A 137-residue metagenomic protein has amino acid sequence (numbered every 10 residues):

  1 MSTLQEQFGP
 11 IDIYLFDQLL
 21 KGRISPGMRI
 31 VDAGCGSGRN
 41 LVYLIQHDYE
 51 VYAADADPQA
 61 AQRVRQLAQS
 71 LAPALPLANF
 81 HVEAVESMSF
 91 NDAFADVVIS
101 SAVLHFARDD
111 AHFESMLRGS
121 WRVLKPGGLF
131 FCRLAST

Functional and structural regions predicted by a protein language model:
M1-P26, Y43: Conserved class I S-adenosyl-L-methionine
G27-G36: Conserved class I S-adenosyl-L-methionine
R29, E50, F94-D96: Structural signature of beta-strand start/N-cap positions in the alpha/beta core of ABC transporter nucleotide-binding
R39, Y43-S87: Class I SAM-dependent methyltransferase SAM/SAH-binding core
E86-V98: A short acidic, Gly/Pro-enriched loop at the edge of an enzyme's catalytic core that lines a small-molecule cofactor
V97-A111: A short SAM/SAH-binding and catalytic strip from SAM-dependent methyltransferases
E114-P126: A short glycine-rich, Lys/Arg-flanked "PGG" loop and its adjoining helix->strand segment in the class I
G127-L134: Conserved beta-strand signature within the Rossmann-like core of class I S-adenosyl-L-methionine
